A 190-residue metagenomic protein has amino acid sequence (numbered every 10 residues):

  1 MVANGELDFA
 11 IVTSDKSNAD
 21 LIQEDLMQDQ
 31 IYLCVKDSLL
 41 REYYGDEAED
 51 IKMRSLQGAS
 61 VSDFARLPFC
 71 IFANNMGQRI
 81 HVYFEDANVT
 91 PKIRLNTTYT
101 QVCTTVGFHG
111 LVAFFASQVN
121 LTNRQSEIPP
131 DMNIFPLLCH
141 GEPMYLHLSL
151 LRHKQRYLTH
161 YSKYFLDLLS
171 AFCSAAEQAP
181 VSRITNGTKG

Functional and structural regions predicted by a protein language model:
M1-D46: Short beta-strand-centered segments that line the small-molecule binding cleft or hinge of alpha/beta clamshell
M1-E6, D86, T100-L111: Short helices/loops that flank or line small-molecule/ion binding pockets
L7-T13, N96-T98, F115-L121: Short beta-strand and adjacent tight-turn residues that come in two discontinuous sequence segments and form the edges
I11, Q23, L33, F69 (+3 more regions): Generic preference for hydrophobic
T13, I71, V89-Y99: Short beta-strand-to-loop elements that line the ligand-binding cleft of bilobed periplasmic-binding protein-like
N18-D25, D29, L56-A59, Q101-Q155: Beta-alpha-beta core module
R41-Y44, D50-A87, L158-S162, L166 (+2 more regions): Secondary-structure junction motif
K163, A171-G190: N-terminal hydrophobic or amphipathic helices and topogenic motifs
